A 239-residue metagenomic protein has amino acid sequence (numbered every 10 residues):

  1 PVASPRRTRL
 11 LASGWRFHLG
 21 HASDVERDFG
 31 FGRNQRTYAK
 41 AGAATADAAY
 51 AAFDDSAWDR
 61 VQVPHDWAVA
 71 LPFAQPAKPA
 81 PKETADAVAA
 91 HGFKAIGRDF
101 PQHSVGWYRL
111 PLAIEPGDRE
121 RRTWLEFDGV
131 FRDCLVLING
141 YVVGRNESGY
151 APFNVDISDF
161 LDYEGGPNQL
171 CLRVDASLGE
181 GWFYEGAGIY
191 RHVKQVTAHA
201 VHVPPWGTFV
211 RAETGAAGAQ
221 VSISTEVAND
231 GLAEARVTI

Functional and structural regions predicted by a protein language model:
P1-E126, G186-I189: Extended carbohydrate-recognition surfaces in non-catalytic/accessory domains of CAZymes and lectin-like proteins
R7, H18-A22, A44, A74 (+2 more regions): Accessory beta-strand-rich segments of carbohydrate-active enzymes
L10-S13, V130, E234-R236: A short, compositionally biased
V136-I138, A219-I239: Beta-strand-rich binding/interaction modules
R211-A219: Short, solvent-exposed loop/linker segments at the N-terminal edge of repeated beta-sheet extracellular domains
